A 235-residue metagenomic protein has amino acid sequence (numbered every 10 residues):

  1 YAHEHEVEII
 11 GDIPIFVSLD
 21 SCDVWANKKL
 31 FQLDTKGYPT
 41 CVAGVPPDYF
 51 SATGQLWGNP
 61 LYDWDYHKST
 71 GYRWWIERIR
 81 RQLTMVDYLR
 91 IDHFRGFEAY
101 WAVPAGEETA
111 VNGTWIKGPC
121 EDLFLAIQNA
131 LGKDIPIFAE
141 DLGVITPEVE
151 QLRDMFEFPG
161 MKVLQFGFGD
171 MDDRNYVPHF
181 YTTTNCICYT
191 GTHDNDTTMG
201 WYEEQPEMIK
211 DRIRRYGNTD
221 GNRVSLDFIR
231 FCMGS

Functional and structural regions predicted by a protein language model:
Y1-P14: Conserved, well-ordered alpha-helix/loop/beta-strand core segments that scaffold catalytic motifs
F16-S235: Alpha-amylase-like alpha-glycosidases and glucanotransferases acting on alpha-linked glucans and related
